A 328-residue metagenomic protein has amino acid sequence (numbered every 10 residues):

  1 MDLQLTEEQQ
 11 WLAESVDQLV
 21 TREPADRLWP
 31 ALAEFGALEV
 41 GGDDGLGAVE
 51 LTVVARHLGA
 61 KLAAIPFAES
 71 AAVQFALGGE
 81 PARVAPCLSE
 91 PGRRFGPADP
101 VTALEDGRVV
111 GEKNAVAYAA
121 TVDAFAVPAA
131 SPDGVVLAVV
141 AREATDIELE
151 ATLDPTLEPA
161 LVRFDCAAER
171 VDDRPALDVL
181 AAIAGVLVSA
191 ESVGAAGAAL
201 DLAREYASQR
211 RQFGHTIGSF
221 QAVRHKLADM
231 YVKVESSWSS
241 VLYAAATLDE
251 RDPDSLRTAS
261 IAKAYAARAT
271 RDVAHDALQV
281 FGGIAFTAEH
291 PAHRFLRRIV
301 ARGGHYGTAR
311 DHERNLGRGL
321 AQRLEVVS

Functional and structural regions predicted by a protein language model:
M1-K61, A182-S328: Alpha-helical interface subdomain recognition
P24-L28, A68-S70, S89, E150-T152: A short, aromatic/hydrophobic, helix- or strand-capping loop or linear motif that either lines the entrance/gate
T52-A55, G59, A63-G79: N-terminal glycine-rich flavin-associated loop
F75-D201, S328: FAD-binding core of flavoproteins
